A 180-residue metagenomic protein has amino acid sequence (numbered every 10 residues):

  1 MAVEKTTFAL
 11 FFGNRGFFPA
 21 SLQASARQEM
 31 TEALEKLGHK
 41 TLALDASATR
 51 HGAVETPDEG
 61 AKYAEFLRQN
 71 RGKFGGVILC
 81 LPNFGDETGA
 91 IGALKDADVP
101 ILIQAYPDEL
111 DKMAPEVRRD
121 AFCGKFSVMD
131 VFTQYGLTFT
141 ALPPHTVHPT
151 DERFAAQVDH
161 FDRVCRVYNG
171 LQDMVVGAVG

Functional and structural regions predicted by a protein language model:
M1-G180: An N-terminal assembly and electron-transfer interface module characteristic of large anaerobic redox and radical
